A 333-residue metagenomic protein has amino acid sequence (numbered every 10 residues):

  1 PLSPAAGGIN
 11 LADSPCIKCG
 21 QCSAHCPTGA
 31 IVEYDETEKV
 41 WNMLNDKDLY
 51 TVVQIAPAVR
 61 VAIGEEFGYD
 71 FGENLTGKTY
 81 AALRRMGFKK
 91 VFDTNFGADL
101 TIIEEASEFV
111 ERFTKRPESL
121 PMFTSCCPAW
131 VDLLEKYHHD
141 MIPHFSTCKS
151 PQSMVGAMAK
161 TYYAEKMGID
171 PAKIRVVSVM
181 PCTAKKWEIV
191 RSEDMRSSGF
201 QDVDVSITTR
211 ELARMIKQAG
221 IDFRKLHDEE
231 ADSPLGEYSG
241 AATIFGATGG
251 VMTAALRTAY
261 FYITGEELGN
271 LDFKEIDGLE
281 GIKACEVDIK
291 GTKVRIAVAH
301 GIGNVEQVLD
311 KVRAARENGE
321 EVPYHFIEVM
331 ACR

Functional and structural regions predicted by a protein language model:
P1-P4, P15-K39: Iron-sulfur cluster-binding cysteine motifs and their immediate structural context in ferredoxin-like electron-transfer
L11-Q21, E118, Y324: Flanking scaffold residues of small Cys/His-coordinated metal-binding clusters
V32-R333: Iron-sulfur-associated redox domains of electron-transfer enzymes in respiratory and anaerobic energy metabolism
